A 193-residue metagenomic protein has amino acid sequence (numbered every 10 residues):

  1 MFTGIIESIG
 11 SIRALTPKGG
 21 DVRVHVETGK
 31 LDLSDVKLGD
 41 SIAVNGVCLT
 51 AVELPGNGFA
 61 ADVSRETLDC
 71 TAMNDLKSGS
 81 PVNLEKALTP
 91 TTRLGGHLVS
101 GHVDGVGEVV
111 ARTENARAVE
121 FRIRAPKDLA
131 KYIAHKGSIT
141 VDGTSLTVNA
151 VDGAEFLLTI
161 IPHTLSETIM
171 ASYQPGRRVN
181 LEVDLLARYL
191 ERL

Functional and structural regions predicted by a protein language model:
M1-L193: Conserved loop->alpha-helix
